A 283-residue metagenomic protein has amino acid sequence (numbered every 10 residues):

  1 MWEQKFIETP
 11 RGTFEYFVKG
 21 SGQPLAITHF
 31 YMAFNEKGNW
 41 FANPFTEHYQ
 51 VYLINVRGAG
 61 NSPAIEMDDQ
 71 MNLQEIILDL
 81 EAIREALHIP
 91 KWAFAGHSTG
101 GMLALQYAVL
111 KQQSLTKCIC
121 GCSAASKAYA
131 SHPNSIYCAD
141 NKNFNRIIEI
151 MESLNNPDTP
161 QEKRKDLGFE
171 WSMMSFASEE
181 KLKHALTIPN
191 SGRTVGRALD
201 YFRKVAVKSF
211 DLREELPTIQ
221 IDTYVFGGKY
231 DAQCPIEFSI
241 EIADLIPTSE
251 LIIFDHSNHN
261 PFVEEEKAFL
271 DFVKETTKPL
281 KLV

Functional and structural regions predicted by a protein language model:
F6-I65, D69: Conserved HGGG/HGGXW glycine-rich cap/lid loop of the alpha/beta-hydrolase fold
Y52, V56-T99, D271: Active-site loop/oxyanion-hole signature of alpha/beta-hydrolase fold enzymes
G101-Q112: Short glycine-enriched nucleophile-adjacent loop and the immediately C-terminal alpha-helix near the catalytic center
T116-S153: Flexible "cap/lid" loop of the alpha/beta hydrolase fold
L154-V205: Conserved alpha/beta-hydrolase catalytic His-Asp/Glu region
I219, V225-G227: Short beta-strand/loop motif that positions the catalytic acidic residue of the alpha/beta-hydrolase fold
Y230-C234: Acidic catalytic loop of the alpha/beta-hydrolase fold
S257-L270: Catalytic histidine-centered segment of alpha/beta-hydrolase-like enzymes
